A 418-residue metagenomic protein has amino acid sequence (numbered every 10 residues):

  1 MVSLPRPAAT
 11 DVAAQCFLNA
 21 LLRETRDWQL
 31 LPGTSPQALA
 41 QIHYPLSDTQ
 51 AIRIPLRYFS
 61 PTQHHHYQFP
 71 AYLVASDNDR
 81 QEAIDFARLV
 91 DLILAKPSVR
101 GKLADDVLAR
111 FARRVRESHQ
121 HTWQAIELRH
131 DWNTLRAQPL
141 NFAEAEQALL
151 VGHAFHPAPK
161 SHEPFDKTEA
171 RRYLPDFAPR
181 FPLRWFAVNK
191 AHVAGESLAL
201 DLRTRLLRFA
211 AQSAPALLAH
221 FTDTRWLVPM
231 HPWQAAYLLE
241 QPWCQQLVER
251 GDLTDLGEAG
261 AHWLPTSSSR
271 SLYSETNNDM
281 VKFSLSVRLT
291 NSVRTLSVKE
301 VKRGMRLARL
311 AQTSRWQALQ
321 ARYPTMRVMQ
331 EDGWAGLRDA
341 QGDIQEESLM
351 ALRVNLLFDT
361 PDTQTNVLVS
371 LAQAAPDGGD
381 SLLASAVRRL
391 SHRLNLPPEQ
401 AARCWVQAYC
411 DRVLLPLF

Functional and structural regions predicted by a protein language model:
M1-L415: Nucleotide/phosphate-binding site architecture used for ATP/NTP-dependent chemistry
